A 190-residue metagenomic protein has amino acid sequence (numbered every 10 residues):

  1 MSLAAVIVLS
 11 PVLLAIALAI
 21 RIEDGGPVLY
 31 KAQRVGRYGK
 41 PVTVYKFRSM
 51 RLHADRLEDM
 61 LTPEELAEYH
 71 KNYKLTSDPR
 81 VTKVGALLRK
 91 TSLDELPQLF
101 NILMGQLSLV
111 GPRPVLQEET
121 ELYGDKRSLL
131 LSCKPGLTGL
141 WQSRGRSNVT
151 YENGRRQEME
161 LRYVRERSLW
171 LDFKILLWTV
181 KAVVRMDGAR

Functional and structural regions predicted by a protein language model:
M1-R56, N101, L169, K174-R190: A hydrophobic, helix-centered structural microdomain
M1-S2, L14, T82-K83, R156-Q157: Short hydrophobic "helix-edge" motifs at membrane interfaces and signal-peptide entry regions
I16, Y30-K31, D59, V110-P112 (+3 more regions): Short, hydrophobic secondary-structure boundary micro-motifs
P27-V28, Y38, L87, L107 (+2 more regions): Gly/Ser/Thr-rich beta-alpha loop segments that engage phosphate groups in nucleotides
Y30-P79, T138-M159: Short, glycine-rich, amphipathic interfacial segments at transmembrane boundaries or analogous
K71-C133, I175-A182: A short, structured surface patch at a secondary-structure boundary
T76, G124-R190: C-terminal terminal-structure detector
